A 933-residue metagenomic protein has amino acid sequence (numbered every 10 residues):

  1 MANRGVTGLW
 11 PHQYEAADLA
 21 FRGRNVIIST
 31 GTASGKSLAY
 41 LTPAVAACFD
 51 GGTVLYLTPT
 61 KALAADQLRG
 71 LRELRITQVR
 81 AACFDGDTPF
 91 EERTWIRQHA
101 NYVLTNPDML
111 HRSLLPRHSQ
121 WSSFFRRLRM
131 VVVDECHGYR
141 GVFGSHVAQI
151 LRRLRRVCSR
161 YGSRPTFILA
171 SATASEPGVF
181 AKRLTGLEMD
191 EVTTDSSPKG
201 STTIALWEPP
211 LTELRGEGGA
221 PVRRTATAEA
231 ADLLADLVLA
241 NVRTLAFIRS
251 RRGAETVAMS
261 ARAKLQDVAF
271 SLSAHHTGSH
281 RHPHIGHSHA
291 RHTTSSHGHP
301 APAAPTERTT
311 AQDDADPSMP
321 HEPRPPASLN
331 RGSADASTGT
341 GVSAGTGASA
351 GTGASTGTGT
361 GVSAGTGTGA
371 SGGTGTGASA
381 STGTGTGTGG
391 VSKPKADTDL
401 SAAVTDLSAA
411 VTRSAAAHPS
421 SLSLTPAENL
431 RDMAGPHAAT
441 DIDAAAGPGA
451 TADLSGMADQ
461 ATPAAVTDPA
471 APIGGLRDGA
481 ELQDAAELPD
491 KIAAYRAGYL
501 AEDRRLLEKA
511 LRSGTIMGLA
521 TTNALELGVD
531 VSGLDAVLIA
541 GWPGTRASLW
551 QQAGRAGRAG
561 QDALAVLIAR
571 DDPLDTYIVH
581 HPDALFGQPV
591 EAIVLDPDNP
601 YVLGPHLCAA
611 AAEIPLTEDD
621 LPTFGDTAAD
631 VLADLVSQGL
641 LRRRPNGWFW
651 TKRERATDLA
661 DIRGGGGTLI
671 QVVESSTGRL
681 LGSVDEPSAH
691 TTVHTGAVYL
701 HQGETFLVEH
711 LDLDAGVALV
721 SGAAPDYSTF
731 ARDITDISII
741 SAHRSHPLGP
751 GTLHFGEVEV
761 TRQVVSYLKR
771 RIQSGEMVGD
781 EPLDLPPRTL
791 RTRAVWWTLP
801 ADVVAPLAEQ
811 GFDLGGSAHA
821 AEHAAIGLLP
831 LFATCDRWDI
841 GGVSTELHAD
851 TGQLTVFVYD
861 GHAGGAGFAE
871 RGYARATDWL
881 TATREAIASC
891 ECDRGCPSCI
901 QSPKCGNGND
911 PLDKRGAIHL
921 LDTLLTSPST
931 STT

Functional and structural regions predicted by a protein language model:
M1-S29: Conserved pre-motif I regulatory segment
V45-D66, Y161-S163: Conserved SF1/SF2 helicase motif Ia
A64-D85, R183-M189, L265-V268: Conserved helix-turn-beta segment of the N-terminal RecA-like "Helicase ATP-binding" lobe in SF1/SF2 helicases
G86-R127: Conserved helix/coil segment N-terminal to the catalytic DExD/H
H137-S197: Post-DEXD/H (motif II) to motif III coupling segment of the RecA-like Helicase ATP-binding lobe
G178-R183, E188-S260: Conserved interdomain linker/interface between the two RecA-like ATPase lobes of SF2 helicase motors
P489-A493, A497-A501, M517, N523-L574: Conserved RecA-like helicase motor core of SF1/SF2 enzymes
D562-A565, D571-P589, D596, Y601 (+5 more regions): Extended Lys/Arg-rich polyanion-binding regions
